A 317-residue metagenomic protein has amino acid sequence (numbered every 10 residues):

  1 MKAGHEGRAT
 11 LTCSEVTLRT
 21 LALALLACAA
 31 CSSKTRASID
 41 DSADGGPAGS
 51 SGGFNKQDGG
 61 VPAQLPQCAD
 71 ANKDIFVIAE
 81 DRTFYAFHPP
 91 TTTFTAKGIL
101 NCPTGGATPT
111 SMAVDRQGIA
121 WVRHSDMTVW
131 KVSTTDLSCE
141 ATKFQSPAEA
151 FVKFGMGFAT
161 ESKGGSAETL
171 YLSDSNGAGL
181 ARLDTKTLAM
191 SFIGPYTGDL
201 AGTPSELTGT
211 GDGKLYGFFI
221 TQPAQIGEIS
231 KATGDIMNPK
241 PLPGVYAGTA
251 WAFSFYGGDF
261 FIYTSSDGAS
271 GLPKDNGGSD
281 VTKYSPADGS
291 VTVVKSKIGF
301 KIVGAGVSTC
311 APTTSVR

Functional and structural regions predicted by a protein language model:
K2-S14, L26-C68, S315-V316: Ser/Thr-rich, Pro/Gly/Ala-heavy low-complexity intrinsically disordered linkers and tails of secreted extracellular
V61-F94: An edge-strand/N-cap motif at the start of beta-rich repeat modules
A63-Q67, G105-Q117, P147-E161, G198-D212 (+2 more regions): Repeated scaffold domains used in trafficking and secretory/extracellular systems, primarily beta-propellers
D74-I78, Y85, G118-R123, G164-S173 (+3 more regions): Conserved beta-propeller blade signature
R82-T83, M127-T128, K163, N176-G179 (+2 more regions): Short glycine/acidic-enriched loop and turn motifs that connect beta-strands
P89-T92, S133-L137, D184-L188, S230-D235 (+1 more regions): Short loop/turn segments that connect beta-strands within beta-propeller blades
F94-C102, C139-A148, M190-G198, I236-G244 (+2 more regions): Beta-propeller fold detector
G278-R317: Blade-level signature of beta-propeller repeat domains, shared across WD40, Kelch, NHL, RCC1 and BNR/Asp-box propellers
